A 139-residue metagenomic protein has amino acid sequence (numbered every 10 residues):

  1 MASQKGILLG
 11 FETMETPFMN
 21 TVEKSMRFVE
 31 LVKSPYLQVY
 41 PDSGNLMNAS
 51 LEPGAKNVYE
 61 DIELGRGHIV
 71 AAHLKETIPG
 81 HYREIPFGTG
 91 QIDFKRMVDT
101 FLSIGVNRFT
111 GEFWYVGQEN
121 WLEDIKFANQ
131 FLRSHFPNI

Functional and structural regions predicted by a protein language model:
M1-K5: An active-site-proximal structural segment forming one wall of the substrate-binding cleft that immediately precedes
L8: Residue-level detector of anion-binding/catalytic polar loops
E15-P17: Short, internal active-site loops enriched in acidic
M19-I139: Histidine-acidic metal/acid-base catalytic patches
